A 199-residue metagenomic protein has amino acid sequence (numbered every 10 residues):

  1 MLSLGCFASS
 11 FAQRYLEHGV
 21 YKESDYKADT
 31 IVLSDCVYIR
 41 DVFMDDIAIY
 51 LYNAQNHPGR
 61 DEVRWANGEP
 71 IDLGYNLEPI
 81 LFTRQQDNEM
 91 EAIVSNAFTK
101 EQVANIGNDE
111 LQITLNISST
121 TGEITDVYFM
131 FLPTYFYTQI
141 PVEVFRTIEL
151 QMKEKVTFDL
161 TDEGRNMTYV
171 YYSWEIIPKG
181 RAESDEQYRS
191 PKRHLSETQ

Functional and structural regions predicted by a protein language model:
M1-C6: Bacterial N-terminal signal peptides
A8-A12: Boundary at the C-terminal end of the N-terminal hydrophobic targeting segment
Q13-Q199: Charge-biased low-complexity segments
